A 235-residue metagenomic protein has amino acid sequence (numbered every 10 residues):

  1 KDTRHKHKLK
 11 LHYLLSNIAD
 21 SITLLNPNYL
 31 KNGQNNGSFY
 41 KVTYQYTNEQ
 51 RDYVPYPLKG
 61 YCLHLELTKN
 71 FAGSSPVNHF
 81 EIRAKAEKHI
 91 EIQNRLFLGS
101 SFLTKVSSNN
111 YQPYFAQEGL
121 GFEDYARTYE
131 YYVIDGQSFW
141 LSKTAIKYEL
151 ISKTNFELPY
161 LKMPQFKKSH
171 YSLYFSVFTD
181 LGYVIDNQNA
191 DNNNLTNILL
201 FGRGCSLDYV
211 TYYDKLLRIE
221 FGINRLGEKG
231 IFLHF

Functional and structural regions predicted by a protein language model:
K1, L11-Y13, Y44-N48, L67 (+7 more regions): Residues on the lipid-exposed face of transmembrane beta-strands in outer-membrane beta-barrel proteins
K1-T43, T47, R51, E118-D124 (+3 more regions): Gram-negative/organellar outer-membrane beta-barrel architecture
D2-R4, E91-Q93, Y212: Residue-level recognition of beta-strand termini and adjacent short loop/turns
H12-S16, E66-A72, K105-N109, S176-V184: Short glycine-rich beta-strand segments
N26-G33, K69-G73, R127-Y131, N189-N193: Extracellular loop and loop/strand-boundary signature of outer-membrane beta-barrel proteins
N32, Y40, R95, F139 (+2 more regions): Outer-membrane beta-barrel transmembrane domain signature
T43-K168: C-terminal outer-membrane beta-barrel translocator/porin domains of Gram-negative envelope proteins and their
N189-F235: C-terminal beta-signal and terminal closure region of outer-membrane beta-barrel proteins
